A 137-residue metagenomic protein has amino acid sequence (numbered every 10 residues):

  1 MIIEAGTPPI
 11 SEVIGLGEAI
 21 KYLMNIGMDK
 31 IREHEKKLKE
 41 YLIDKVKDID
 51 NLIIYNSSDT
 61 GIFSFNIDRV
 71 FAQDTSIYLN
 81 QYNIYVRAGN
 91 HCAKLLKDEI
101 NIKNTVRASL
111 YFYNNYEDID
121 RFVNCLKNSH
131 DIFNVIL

Functional and structural regions predicted by a protein language model:
M1-L137: Pyridoxal 5′-phosphate
